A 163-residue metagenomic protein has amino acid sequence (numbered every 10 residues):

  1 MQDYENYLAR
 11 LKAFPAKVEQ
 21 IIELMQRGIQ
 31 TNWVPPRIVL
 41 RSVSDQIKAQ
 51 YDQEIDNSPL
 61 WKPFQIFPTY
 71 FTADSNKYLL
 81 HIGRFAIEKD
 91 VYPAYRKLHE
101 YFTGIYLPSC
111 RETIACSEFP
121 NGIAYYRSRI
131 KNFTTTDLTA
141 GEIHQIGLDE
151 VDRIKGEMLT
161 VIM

Functional and structural regions predicted by a protein language model:
M1-M163: N-terminal maturation segment of proteins
